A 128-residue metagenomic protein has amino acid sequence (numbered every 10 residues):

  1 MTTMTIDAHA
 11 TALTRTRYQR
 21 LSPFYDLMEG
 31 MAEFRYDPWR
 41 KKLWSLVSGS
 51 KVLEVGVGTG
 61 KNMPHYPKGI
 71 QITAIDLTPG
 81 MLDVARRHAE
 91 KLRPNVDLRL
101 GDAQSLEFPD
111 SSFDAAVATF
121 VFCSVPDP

Functional and structural regions predicted by a protein language model:
T3-S48, K61-N62: Conserved class I S-adenosyl-L-methionine
H9, L100, C123: Functionally engaged cysteine thiol sites
R20, S48-G49, K68, S112: Alpha-helix C-terminal capping/helix-to-coil transition sites in glycosyltransferase folds
G30, K68, F108, D127: Short, conserved catalytic or interaction motifs in soluble domains
K51-S105: Class I SAM-dependent methyltransferase SAM/SAH-binding core
Q104-A116: A short acidic, Gly/Pro-enriched loop at the edge of an enzyme's catalytic core that lines a small-molecule cofactor
A115-D127: A short SAM/SAH-binding and catalytic strip from SAM-dependent methyltransferases
